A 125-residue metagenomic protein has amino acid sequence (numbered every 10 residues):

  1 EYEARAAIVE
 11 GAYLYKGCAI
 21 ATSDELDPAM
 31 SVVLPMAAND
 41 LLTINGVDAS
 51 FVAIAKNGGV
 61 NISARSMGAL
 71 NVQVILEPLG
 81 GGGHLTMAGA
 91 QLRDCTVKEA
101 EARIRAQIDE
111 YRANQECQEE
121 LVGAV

Functional and structural regions predicted by a protein language model:
E1-V125: Hydrophobic helix-and-loop "lid/oligomerization" segment in the mid-to-C-terminal part of catalytic domains
